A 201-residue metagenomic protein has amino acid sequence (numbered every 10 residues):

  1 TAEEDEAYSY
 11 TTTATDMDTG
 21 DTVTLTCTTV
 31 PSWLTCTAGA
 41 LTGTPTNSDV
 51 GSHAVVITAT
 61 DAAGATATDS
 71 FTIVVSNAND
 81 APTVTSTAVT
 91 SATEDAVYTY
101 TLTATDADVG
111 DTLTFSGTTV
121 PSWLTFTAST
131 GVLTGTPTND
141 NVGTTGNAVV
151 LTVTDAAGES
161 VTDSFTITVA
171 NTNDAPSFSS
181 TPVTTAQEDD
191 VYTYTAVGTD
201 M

Functional and structural regions predicted by a protein language model:
A2-E4, D18, T22, T29-A78 (+6 more regions): Acidic, turn/loop-rich segments in luminal/extracellular domains of secretory-pathway and cell-surface proteins
Y8: Single, function-defining residue in the core of a domain
T11-T15, T101-T105, T195-T199: Short edge beta-strand/loop segments characteristic of extracellular beta-sandwich folds
N79-T87, N173-T181: Proline-enriched interdomain boundary motifs that mark the N-terminal boundary and often initiate the first structured
